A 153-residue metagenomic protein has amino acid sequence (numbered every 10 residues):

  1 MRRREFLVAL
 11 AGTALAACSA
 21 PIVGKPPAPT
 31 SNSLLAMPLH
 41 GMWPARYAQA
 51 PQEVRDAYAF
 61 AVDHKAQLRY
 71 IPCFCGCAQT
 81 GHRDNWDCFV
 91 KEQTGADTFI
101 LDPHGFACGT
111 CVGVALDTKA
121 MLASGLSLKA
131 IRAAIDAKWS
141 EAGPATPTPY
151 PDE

Functional and structural regions predicted by a protein language model:
E5-I22: N-terminal export signals
V23-P27, A120: Mid-to-C-terminal functional-domain signal that highlights helix-capping/loop sites within ligand-binding modules
A28-G76: N-terminal secretory signal peptides
M42, V114-D117, M121: Solvent-exposed, amphipathic alpha-helical segments
A48-Q52, G105-V112, L122-G125: Soluble non-cytosolic domains of exported or imported proteins
D56, T110-D117, A130, A134: Extracytoplasmic/secreted proteins, especially bacterial periplasmic and envelope-associated proteins
P72-A115: Short, thiol/selenol-centered motifs that function as redox-active sites or metal-ligating centers
K119-E153: Short flanking/linker segments adjacent to small metal-binding domains or redox-active Cys/His motifs
